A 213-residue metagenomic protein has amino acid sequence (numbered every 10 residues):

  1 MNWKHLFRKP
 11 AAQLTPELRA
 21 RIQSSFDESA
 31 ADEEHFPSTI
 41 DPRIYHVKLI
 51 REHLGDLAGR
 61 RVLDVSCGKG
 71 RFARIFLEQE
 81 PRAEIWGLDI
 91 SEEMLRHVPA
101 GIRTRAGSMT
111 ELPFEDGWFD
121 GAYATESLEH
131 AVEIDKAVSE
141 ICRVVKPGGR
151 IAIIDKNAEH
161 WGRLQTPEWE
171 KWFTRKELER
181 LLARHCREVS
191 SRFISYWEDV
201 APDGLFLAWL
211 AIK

Functional and structural regions predicted by a protein language model:
M1-D56, R71, I75, M94: Conserved class I S-adenosyl-L-methionine
L63-V65, K69-E111: Class I SAM-dependent methyltransferase SAM/SAH-binding core
Y123: A conserved beta-strand element that flanks and buttresses the S-adenosyl-L-methionine
E126-S127: Short catalytic micro-motifs in class I SAM-dependent methyltransferases
D135-P147: A short glycine-rich, Lys/Arg-flanked "PGG" loop and its adjoining helix->strand segment in the class I
A152-R175: Conserved class I S-adenosyl-L-methionine
K171-H185: Short alpha-helix
S195-K213: Core SAM-dependent methyltransferase catalytic element
